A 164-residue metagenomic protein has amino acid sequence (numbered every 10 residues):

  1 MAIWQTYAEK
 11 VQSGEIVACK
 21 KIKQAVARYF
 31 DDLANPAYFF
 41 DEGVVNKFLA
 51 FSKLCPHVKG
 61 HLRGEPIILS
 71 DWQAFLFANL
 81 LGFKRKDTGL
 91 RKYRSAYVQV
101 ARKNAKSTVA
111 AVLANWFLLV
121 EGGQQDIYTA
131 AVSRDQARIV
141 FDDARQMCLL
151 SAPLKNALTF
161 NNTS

Functional and structural regions predicted by a protein language model:
M1-S164: Phosphate/NTP-binding elements of NTP-utilizing enzymes
